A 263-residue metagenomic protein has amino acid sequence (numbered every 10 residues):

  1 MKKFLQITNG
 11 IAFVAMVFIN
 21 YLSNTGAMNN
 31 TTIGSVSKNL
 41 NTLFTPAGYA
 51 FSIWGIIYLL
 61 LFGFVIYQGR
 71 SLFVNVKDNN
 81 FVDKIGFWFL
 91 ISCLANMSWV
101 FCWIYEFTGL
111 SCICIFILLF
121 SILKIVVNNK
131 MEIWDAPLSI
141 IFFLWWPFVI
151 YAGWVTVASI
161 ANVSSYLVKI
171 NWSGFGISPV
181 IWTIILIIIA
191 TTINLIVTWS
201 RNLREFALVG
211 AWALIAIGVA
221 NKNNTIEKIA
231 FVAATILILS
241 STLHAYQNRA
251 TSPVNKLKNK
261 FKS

Functional and structural regions predicted by a protein language model:
M1-N9, W54: N-terminal membrane topogenic signal
I11-F18, W88-W99, C114-V126, L144-N162: Alpha-helical transmembrane segments of multi-pass integral membrane proteins
F13-N30: Alpha-helical transmembrane segments of multi-pass membrane proteins
K38-I53, F142-V149, W172-W182, N221: Short aromatic-rich membrane-water interface segments that cap or initiate transmembrane helices in multi-pass membrane
F64-V76, N80-V82, G86-C112, F116-L138: Internal transmembrane alpha-helix with an interfacial aromatic "cap," most often the third helix
R70-V74, V127-I133, L243-N259: Membrane-interface capping segments at transmembrane-helix boundaries
S98-I113, I170-I177, I196-R201, N221-E227: Membrane-interface helix caps and helix-loop-helix hairpins in membrane proteins
E205-I215: Central hydrophobic cores of alpha-helical transmembrane segments in multi-pass integral membrane proteins
